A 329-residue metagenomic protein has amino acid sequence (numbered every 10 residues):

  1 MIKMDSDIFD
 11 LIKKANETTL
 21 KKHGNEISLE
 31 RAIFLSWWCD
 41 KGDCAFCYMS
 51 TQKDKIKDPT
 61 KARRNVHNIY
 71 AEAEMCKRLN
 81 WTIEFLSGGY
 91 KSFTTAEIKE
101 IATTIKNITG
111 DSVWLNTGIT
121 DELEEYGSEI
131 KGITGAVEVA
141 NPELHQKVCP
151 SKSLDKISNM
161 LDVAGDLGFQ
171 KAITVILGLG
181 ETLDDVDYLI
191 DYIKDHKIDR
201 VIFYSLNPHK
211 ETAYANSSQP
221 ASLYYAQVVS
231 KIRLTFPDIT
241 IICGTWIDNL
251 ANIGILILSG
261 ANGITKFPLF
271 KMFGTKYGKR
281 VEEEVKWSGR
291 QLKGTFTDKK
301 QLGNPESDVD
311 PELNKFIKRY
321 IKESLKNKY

Functional and structural regions predicted by a protein language model:
M1-D10, T18: Acidic, glycine/proline-rich low-complexity segments that act as flexible tails and inter-domain linkers
M1-K3, K194-Y329: Auxiliary Fe-S-binding modules of radical SAM enzymes
A15, C44, G135, A164 (+3 more regions): Conserved, mostly hydrophobic/aromatic
E17, K21-N68: Canonical Radical SAM [4Fe-4S] cluster-binding loop centered on the CxxxCxxC motif and its immediate flanking residues
I33-L35, Y90-S92, T117-D121, V139-N141 (+4 more regions): Active-site-proximal loop/turn and secondary-structure-junction residues that shape catalytic pockets, frequently
T51-E72, C76-E97, I101-M160, A164 (+2 more regions): Core AdoMet radical
I83, G132, D155-Y214, Y224-I242: Conserved C-terminal portion of the radical SAM core fold that forms the substrate/S-adenosylmethionine-binding
D121-E129, L179-K194, I247-G260: Catalytic cores of alpha/beta
